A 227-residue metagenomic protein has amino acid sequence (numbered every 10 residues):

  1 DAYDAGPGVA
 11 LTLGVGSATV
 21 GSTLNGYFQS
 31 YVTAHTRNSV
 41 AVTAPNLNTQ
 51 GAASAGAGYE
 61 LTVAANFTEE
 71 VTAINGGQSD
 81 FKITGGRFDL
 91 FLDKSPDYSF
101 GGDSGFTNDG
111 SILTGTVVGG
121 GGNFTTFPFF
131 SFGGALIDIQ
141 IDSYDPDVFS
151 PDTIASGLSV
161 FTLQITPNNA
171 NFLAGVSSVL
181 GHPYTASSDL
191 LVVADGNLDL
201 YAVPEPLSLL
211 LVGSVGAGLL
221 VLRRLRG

Functional and structural regions predicted by a protein language model:
D1-A202: Extracytosolic secretory-pathway proteins
P204-R223: A short, hydrophobic C-terminal helix/tail in secreted or cell-surface proteins
L225-G227: Membrane-interface capping segments at transmembrane-helix boundaries
